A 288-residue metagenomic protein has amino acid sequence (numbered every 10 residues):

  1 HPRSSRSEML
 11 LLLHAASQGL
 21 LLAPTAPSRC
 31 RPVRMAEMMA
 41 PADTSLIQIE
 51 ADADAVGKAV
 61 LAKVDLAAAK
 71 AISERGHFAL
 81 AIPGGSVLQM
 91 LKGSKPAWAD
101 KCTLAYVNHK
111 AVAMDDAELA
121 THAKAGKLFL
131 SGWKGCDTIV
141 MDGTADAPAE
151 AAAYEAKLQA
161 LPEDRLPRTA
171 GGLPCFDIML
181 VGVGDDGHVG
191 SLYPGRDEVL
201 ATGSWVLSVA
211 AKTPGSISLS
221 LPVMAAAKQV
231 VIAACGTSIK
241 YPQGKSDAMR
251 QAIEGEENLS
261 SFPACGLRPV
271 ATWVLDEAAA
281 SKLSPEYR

Functional and structural regions predicted by a protein language model:
M9-S28: N-terminal chloroplast transit peptides
A36-L80: N-terminal glycine-/serine-/threonine-rich phosphate-binding loop
M39-L46, A55, A99-L180: Ligand-binding beta-strand-loop-alpha-helix segment within the catalytic cores of soluble metabolic enzymes
A69-A97: Glycine-rich N-terminal segment of FAD-binding domains in flavoprotein oxidoreductases, spanning the beta-loop-helix
I82-V87, V181-D185, C235: Glycine-rich beta-strand-to-loop/alpha-helix junction loops that act as flexible
G93-D100, A123-K127, P194-G203, G255: A glycine- and small-aliphatic-rich helix-loop capping segment at beta-alpha/alpha-beta transitions that lines
M179-V223: Class I SAM-dependent methyltransferase SAM-binding "motif I" and its flanking Rossmann-like core
V223-R288: C-terminal functional extensions of proteins
